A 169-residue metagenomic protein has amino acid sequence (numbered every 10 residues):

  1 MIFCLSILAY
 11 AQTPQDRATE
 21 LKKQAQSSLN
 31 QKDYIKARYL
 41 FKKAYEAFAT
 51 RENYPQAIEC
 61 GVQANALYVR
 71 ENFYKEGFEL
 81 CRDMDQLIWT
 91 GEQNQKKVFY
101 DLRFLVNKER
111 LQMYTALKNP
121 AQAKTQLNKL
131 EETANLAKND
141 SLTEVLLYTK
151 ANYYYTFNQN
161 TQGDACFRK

Functional and structural regions predicted by a protein language model:
M1-S6: Bacterial N-terminal signal peptides
A9-K169: A "functional boundary" signal
